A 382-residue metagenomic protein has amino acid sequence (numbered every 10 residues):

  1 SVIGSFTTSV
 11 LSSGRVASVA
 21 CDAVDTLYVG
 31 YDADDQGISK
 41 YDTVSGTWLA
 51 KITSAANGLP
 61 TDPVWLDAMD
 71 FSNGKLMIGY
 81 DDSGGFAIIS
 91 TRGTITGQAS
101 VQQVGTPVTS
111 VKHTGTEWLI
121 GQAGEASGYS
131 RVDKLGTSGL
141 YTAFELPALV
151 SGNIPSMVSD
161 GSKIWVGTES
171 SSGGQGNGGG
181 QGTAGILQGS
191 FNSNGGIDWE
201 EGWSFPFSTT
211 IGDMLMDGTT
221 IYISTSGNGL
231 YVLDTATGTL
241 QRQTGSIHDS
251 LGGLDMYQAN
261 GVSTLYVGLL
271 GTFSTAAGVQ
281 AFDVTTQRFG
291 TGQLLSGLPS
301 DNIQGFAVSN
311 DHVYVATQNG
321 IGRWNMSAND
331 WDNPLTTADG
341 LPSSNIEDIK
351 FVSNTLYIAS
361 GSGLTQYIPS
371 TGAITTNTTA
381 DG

Functional and structural regions predicted by a protein language model:
S1-A17, C21, L27, A33-W65 (+5 more regions): Flexible "stalk/tail and boundary" regions
I3, L49, T96, D198-E200 (+4 more regions): A structural motif specific to WD40 beta-propellers
T7-A20, S54-D70, S100-K112, L146-V158 (+5 more regions): Short coil-to-beta transitions that initiate beta-strands within beta-rich domains
A23-T26, T43, P63, A68 (+9 more regions): Coil residues (strongly favoring Ser/Thr
T26-G30, L76-G79, E117-I120, I164-G167 (+4 more regions): Conserved beta-propeller blade signature
D34-Q36, S83-G85, G124-G128, S170-Q181 (+4 more regions): Short glycine/acidic-enriched loop and turn motifs that connect beta-strands
S39, A87, S130-D133, L187 (+4 more regions): WD40 beta-propeller blade core
D42-G46, S90-T94, L135-G139, S190-G195 (+4 more regions): Short loop/turn segments that connect beta-strands within beta-propeller blades
